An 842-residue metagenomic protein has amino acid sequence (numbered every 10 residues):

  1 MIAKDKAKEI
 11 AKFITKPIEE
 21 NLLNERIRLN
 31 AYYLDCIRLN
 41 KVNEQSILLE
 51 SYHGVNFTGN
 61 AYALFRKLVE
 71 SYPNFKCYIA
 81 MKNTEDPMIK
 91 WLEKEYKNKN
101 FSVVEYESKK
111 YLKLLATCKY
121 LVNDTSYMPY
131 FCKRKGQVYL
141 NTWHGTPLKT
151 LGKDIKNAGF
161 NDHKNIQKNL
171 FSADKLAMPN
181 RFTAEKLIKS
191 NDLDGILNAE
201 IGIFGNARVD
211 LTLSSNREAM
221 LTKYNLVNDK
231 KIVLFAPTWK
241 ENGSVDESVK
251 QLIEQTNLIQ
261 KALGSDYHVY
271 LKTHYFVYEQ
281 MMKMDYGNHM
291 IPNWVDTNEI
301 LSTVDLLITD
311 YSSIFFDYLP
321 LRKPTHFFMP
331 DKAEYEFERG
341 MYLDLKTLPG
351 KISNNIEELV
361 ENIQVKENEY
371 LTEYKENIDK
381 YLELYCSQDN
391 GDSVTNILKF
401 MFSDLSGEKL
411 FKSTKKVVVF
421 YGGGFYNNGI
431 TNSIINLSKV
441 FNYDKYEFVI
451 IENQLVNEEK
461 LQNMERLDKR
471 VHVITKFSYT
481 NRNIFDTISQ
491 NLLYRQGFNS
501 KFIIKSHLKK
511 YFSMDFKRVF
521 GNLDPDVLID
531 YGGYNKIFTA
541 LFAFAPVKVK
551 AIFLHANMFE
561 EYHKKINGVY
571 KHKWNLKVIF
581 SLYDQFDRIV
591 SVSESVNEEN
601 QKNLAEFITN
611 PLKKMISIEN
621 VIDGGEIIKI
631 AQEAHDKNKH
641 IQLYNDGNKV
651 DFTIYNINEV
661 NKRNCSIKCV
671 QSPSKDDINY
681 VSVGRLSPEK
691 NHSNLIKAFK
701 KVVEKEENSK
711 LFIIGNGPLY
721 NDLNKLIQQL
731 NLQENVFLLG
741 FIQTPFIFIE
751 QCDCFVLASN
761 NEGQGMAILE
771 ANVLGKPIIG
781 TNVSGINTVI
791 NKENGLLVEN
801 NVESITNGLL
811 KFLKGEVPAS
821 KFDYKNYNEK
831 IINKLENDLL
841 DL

Functional and structural regions predicted by a protein language model:
E44-E50, V227-S244, K416-G423, V590 (+2 more regions): Conserved donor-binding/catalytic core segment of Leloir-type glycosyltransferases
G59-A63, G243-N257, G429-N436, I678-K701 (+1 more regions): A conserved mid-protein helix/loop that constitutes part of the nucleotide-sugar donor-binding site
N161-M178, F516-V519, V569-S591: Membrane-proximal helix-turn-helix segments that form the acceptor-binding/catalytic region of lipid-linked
K175-N198, D584-K613, I622-Y655: A short, active-site helix/loop in glycosyltransferases that binds the activated sugar's phosphate group
L307-I308, P324-Y335, P777-G780: Short hydrophobic beta-strand element within catalytic cores of glycosyltransferases and related nucleotide-activated
E336-K346, I768, V783-L797: Short acidic/histidine- and often glycine-rich active-site loop of Leloir-type glycosyltransferases that engages
K351-N355, K792, L796-E803, L810-E816: Conserved acidic donor-binding segment of nucleotide-sugar-dependent glycosyltransferases
F741, N760: Aromatic "clamp/platform" in nucleotide-sugar-dependent glycosyltransferases that forms part of the donor/acceptor
